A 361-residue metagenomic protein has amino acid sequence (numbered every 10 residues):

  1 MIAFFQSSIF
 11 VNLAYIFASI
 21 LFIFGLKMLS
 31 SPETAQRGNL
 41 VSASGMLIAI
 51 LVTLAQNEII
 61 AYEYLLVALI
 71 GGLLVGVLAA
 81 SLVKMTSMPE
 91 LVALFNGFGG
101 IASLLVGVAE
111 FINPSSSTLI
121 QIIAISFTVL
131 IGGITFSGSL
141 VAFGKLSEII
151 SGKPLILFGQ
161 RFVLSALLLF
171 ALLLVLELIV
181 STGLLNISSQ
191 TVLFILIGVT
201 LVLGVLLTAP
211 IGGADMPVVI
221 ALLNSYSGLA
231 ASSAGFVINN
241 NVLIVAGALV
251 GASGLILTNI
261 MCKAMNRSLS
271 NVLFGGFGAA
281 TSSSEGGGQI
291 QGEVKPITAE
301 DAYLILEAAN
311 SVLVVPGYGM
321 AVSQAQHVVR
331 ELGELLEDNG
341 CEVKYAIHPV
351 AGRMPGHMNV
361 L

Functional and structural regions predicted by a protein language model:
F5-S19, Q56-L74, Q121-F136, N186-V199: Structural signature of hydrophobic alpha-helical transmembrane segments
Y15-L26, M46-T53, I70-A79, V106-G107 (+4 more regions): Hydrophobic core segments of alpha-helical transmembrane domains in multi-pass membrane transport and ion-translocation
I20-T34, L73-V92, S139-P154, L203-M216 (+1 more regions): C-terminal ends of transmembrane helices
Q36-G45, L65-L69, S87-G99, P154-L164 (+1 more regions): Cytoplasmic-side transmembrane-helix entry/capping segments in multi-pass membrane proteins
T53-L66, L78-P89, L104-L119, K145 (+1 more regions): Transmembrane alpha-helix boundary signature
A109-S117, V180-I187, V218, Y226-A246: Transmembrane helix-loop junctions at the membrane interface of multipass transporters and ion channels
L249-A309: Membrane-interfacial segments at transmembrane helix termini in multi-pass membrane proteins
I290-L361: Structured cytosolic domains appended to multi-pass membrane proteins
